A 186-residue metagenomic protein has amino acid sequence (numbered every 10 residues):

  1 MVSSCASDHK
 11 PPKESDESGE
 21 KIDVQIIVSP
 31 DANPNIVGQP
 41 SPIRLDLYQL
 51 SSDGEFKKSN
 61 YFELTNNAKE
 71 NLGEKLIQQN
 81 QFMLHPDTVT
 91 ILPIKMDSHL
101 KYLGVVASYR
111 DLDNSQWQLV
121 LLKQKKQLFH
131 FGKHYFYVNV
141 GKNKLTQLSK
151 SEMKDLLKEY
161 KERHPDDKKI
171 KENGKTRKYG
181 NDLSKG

Functional and structural regions predicted by a protein language model:
V2-S4: C-terminal motif of bacterial Sec signal peptides marking the signal peptidase cleavage site
A6-K10: Bacterial signal peptide processing site
V24-I36: Short amphipathic, basic-aromatic surface patches that mediate peripheral association with negatively charged
V37-D46: Short coil-to-beta strand junction motifs in C2/discoidin
V89-M96: Exposed aromatic-hydrophobic patches
L100-R110: A short, solvent-exposed beta-strand micro-motif common in secreted/extracellular proteins
Y109-W117: Short acidic/polar inter-strand loop motif in beta-rich domains
L119-G186: Glycine-rich, aromatic-bearing surface loops/beta-hairpins
